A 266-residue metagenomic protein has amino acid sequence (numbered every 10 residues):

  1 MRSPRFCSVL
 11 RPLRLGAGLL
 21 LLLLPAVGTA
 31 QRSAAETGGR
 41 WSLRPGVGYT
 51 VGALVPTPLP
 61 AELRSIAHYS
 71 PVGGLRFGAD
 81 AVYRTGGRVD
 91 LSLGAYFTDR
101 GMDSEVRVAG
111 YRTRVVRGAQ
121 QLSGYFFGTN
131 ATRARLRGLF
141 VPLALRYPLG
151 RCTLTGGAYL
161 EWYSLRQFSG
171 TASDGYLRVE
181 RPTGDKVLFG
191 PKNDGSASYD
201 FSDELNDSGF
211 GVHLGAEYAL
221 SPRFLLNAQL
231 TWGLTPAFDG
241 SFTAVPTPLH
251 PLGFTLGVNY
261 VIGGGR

Functional and structural regions predicted by a protein language model:
M1-G39, G264-R266: Cleavable N-terminal export/targeting peptides
A30-V82, T153, L205, N259-R266: Short glycine/proline- and aromatic-enriched beta-strand/turn motifs that initiate or cap beta-hairpins
V47-Y49, L75-Y83, A95-F97, V141-Y147 (+4 more regions): Residues on the lipid-exposed face of transmembrane beta-strands in outer-membrane beta-barrel proteins
A53-V72, R100-R137, Y163-G209, T235-G253: Extracellular/periplasm-exposed beta-strand and loop segments of Gram-negative cell-envelope proteins, dominated by
V82-D103, R135, L139-S173: Internal hydrophobic scaffold segments of catalytic domains
R88-L91, R151-L154, P222-A228, G264-R266: Repeated loop/turn-to-beta-strand initiation elements of outer-membrane beta-barrel proteins
R223-N227, L234-D239: Substrate-binding/catalytic groove segments of enzymes that remodel or degrade extracellular structural polymers
P246-H250, T255-R266: Ligand-binding grooves and catalytic loops that recognize ribose/phosphate and carbohydrate rings, and esterified lipid
